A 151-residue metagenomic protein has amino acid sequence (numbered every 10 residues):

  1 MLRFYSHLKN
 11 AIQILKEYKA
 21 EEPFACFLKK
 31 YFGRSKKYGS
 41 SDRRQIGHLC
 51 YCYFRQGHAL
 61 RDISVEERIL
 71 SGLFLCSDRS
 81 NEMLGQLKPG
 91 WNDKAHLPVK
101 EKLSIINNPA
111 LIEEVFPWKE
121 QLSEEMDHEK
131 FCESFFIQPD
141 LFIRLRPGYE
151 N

Functional and structural regions predicted by a protein language model:
M1-N151: Class I Rossmann-like S-adenosyl-L-methionine
